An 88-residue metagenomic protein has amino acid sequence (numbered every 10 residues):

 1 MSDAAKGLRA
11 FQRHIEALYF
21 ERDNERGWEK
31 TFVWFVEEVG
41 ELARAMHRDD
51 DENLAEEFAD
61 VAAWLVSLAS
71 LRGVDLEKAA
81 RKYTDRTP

Functional and structural regions predicted by a protein language model:
M1-F58, A62-P88: Flexible "arm" and connector segments at domain edges
